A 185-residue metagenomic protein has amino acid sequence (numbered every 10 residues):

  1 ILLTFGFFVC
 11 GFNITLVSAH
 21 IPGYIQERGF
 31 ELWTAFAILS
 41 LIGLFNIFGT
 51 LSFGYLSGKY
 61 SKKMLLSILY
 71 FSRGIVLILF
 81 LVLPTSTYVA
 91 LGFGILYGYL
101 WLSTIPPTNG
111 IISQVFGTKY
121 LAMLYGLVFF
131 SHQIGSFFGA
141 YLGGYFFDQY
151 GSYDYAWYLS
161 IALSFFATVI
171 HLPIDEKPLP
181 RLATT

Functional and structural regions predicted by a protein language model:
I1-Y55, I105, G139: Extracytoplasmic gate region of multi-pass secondary transporters
F8, S40-L44, F71, G126-I134: Transmembrane alpha-helical cores of Major Facilitator Superfamily
I25-Q26, L56-S57, L142-G151: Interfacial helix-cap and linker-helix signal at transmembrane-aqueous boundaries of multi-pass secondary transporters
L32-W33, T118-V128: Loop-to-transmembrane helix entry/capping segments in MFS-fold secondary transporters and related SLC/MFSD carriers
S40-N46, S52-F53, S57-I111: C-terminal transmembrane helical hairpin of 12-TM major facilitator-type secondary transporters
I112-L121, G151: Paired intracellular helix-loop junctions of major facilitator superfamily
Y145-L163: A membrane-interface helix-boundary motif in multi-pass transporters
L159-T185: Multi-pass alpha-helical transporter architecture, strongest for 12-TM Major Facilitator/SLC carriers used
